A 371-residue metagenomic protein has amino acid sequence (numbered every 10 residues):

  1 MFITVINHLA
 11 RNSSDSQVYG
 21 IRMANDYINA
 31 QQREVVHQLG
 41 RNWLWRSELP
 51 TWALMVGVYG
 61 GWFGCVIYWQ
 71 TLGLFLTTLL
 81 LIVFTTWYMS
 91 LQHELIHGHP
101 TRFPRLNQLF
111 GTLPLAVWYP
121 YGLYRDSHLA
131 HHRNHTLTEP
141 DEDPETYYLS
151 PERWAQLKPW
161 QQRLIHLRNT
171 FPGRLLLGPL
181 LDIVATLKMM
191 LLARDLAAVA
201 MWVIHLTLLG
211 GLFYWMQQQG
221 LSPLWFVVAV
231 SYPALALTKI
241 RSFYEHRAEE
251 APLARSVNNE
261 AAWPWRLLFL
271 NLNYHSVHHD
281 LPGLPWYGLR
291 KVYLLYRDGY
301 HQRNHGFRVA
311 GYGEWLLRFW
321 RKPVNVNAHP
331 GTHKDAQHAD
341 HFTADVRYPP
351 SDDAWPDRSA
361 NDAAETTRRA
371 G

Functional and structural regions predicted by a protein language model:
F2-W87, P114-L224, Y287-G371: Non-catalytic, topology-defining segments of multipass membrane proteins
L72, L95-F103, Y121, L187 (+2 more regions): Membrane-interface elements of multi-pass transporters and channels
T77-L109, A130: Long, highly hydrophobic alpha-helical transmembrane signal-anchor segments
V83-L95, P120, Y124, R174-P179 (+2 more regions): Transmembrane alpha-helical segments that form the membrane-embedded catalytic/substrate-channel core of multi-pass
H93, H128, K158, H246 (+1 more regions): Divalent metal-coordination and catalytic microenvironments
I96-H97, H135, E249, F269 (+3 more regions): Short active-site segment of divalent metal-dependent hydrolases/proteases that encodes the spacing between
P100-Y119, P140-A155, L253-W265: Juxtamembrane helix-capping/reentrant segments at transmembrane boundaries
S256-H275, L284: Functional transmembrane helices that form membrane-embedded active or gating regions
